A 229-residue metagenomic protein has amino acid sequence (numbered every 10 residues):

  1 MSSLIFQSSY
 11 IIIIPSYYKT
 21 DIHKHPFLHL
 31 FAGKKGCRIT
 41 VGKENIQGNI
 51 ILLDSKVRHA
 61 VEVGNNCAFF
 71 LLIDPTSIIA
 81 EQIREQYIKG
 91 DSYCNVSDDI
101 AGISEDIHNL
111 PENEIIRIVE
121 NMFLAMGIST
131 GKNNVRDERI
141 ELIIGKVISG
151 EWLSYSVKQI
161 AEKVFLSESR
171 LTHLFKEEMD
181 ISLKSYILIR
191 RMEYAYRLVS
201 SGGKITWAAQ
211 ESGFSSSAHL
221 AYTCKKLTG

Functional and structural regions predicted by a protein language model:
M1-I88: N-terminal regulatory/effector-sensing and dimerization cores that precede helix-turn-helix DNA-binding domains
Q82-G145: Amphipathic alpha-helical segments enriched in hydrophobic/aromatic residues interleaved with Lys/Arg
D106-H108, L124-T130, I143-Y155, F175 (+4 more regions): Basic, amphipathic alpha-helical hairpins
V135, W152-L153, K163, S200 (+1 more regions): Helix-turn-helix/winged-helix DNA-binding modules
E138-K146, I187, R191-Y194: Pre-recognition alpha-helix immediately N-terminal to the DNA-recognition helix within helix-turn-helix or winged-helix
K158, E177-S215, A221: Terminal helix-turn-helix DNA-binding modules in bacterial transcription factors
I160-E168: Helix-turn-helix
S169, S217-A218: Key DNA-contact positions within bacterial/archaeal DNA-binding proteins
